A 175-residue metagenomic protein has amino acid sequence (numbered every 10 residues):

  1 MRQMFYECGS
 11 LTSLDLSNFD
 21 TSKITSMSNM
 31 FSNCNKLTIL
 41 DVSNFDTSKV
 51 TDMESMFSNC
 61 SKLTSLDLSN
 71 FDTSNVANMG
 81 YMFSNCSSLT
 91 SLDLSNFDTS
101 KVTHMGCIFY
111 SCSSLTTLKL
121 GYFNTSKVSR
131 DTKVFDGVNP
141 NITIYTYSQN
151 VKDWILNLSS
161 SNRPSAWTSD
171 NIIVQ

Functional and structural regions predicted by a protein language model:
M1-Q175: Solvent-exposed loop and capping/linker segments of extracellular ligand-binding repeat ectodomains
